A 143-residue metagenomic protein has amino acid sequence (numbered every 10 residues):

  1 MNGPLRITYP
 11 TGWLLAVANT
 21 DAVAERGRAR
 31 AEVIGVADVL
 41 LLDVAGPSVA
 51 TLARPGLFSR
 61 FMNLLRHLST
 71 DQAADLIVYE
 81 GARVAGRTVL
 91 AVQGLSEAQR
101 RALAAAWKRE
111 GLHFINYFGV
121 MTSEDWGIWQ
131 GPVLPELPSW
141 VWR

Functional and structural regions predicted by a protein language model:
M1-R143: Positively charged, small/polar-rich N-terminal and surface patches that mediate targeting and assembly and bind
